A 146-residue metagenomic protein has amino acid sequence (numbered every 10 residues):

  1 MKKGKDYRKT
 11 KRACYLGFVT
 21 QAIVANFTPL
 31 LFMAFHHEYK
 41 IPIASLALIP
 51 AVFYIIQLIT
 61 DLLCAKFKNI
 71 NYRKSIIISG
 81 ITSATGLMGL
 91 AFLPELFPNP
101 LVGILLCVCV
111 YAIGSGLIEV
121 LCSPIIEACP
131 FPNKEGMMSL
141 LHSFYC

Functional and structural regions predicted by a protein language model:
K9-I43, D61-C64, S123: Extracytoplasmic
F32, I41-P50, P100, I104 (+1 more regions): Juxtamembrane helix-start elements in MFS-like secondary transporters
F53-I55, C146: Short hydrophobic/small-residue motifs within alpha-helical transmembrane segments of multi-pass transporter-like
I59-K74: Helix-to-loop junctions at the C-terminal end of transmembrane segments in multipass secondary transporters
R73-G80, I104: Primarily marks hydrophobic transmembrane alpha-helices of the MFS/SLC 12-helix fold
I81-P98: C-terminal ends and interior cores of transmembrane alpha-helices in multi-pass membrane transporters/permeases
G86, P100-I118: Hydrophobic core of transmembrane alpha-helices in multi-pass small-molecule transporters, especially MFS/SLC-type
L117-F131: Intracellular juxtamembrane helix-capping segments at the cytosolic ends of symmetry-related transmembrane helices
